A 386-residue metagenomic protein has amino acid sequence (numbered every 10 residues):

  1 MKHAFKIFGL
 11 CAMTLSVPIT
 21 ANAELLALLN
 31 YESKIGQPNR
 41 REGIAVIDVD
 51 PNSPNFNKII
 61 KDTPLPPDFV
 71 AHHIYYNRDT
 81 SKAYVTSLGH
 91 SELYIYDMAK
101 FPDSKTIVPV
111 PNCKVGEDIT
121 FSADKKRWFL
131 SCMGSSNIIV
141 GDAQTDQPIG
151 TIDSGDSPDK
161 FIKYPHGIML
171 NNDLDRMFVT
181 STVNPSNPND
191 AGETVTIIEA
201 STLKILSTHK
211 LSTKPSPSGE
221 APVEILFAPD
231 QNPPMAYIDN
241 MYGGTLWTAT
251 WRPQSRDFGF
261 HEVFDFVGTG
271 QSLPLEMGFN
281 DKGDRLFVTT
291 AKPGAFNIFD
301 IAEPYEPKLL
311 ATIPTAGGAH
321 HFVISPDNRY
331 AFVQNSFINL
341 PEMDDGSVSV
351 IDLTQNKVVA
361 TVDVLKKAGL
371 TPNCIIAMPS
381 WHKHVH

Functional and structural regions predicted by a protein language model:
M1-F8: Bacterial N-terminal signal peptides that target proteins for export
F8, A21-N22: A generic structural signal for short, non-catalytic loop/turn and secondary-structure boundary residues
M13, N22-H386: Predominantly soluble domains enriched in secretory-pathway, periplasmic, or organellar proteins
S16-P18: N-terminal signal peptide c-region/cleavage motif recognized by signal peptidases
